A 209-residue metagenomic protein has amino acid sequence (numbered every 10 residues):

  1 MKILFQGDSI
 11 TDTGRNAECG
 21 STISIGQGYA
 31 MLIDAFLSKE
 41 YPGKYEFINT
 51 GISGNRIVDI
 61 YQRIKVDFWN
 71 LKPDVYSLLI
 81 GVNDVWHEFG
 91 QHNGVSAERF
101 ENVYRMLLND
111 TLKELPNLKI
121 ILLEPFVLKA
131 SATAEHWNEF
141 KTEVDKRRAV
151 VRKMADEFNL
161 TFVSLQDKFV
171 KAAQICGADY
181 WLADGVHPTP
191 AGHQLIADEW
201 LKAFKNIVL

Functional and structural regions predicted by a protein language model:
M1-S53, V58, R63-K72: Serine-esterase "nucleophile elbow" of acetyl-processing enzymes
M31-G43, D59-L209: Alpha-helical cap/lid subdomain in secreted, periplasmic, or secretory-pathway luminal O-acyl-processing enzymes
